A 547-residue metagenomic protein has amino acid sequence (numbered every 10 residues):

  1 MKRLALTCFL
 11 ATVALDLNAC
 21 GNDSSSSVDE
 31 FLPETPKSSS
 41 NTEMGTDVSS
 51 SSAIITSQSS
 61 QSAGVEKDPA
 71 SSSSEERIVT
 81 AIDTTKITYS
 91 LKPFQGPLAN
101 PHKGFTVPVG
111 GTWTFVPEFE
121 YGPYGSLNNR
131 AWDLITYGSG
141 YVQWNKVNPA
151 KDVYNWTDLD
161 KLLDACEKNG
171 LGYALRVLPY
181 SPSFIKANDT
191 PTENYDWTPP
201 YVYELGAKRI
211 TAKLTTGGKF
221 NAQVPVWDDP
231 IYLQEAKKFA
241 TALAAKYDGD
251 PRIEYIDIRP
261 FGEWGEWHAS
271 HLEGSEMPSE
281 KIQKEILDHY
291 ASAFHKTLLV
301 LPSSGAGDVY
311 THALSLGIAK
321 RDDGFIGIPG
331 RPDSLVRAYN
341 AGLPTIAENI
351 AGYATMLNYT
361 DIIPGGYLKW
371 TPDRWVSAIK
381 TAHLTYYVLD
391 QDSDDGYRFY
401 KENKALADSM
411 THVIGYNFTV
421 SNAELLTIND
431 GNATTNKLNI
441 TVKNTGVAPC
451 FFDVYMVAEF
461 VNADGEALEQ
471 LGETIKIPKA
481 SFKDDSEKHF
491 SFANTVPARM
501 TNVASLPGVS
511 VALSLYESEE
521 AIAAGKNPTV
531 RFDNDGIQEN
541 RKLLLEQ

Functional and structural regions predicted by a protein language model:
R3-A5, V13-A81: Bacterial Sec-dependent N-terminal signal peptides
V79-I231, A347-V376, L384-Y400: N-terminal substrate-binding region of glycoside hydrolase catalytic domains
G138, C166, L243, I256 (+2 more regions): Conserved, mostly hydrophobic/aromatic
K208-Y232, F239-E276: Active-site groove signature of glycoside hydrolases
D257-D288, A293-H295, L299-A351: Substrate-binding cleft/loops of secretory-pathway carbohydrate-active enzymes
S304-D308, L316-E424: Substrate-binding cleft of secreted/luminal carbohydrate-active enzymes
H412-Q547: Extracellular/luminal regions of secreted and cell-surface proteins that mediate adhesion/ECM remodeling
